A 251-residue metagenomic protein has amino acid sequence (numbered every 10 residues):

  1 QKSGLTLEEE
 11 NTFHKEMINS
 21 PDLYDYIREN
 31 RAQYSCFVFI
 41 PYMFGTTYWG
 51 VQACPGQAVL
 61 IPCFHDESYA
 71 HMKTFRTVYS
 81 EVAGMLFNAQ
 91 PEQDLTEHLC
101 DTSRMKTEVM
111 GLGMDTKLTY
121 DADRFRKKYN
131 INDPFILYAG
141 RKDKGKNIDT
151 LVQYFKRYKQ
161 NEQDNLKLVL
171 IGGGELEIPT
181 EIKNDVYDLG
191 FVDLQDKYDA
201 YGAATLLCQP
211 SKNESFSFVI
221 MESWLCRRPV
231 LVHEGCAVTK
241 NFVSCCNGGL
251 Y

Functional and structural regions predicted by a protein language model:
Q57-E67, F75-D121, I131, Y138: Donor nucleotide-sugar binding/catalytic pocket of nucleotide-sugar-dependent glycosyltransferases
Y129-K146, V152-K156: Conserved donor-binding/catalytic core segment of Leloir-type glycosyltransferases
G172-Y198: Nucleotide-activated donor-binding/catalytic signature segment of Leloir-type glycosyltransferases, i.e., the conserved
Y198, F216, M221-L225, T239-N241: Short alpha-helical segment that forms part of, or immediately flanks, the ligand-binding pocket in carbohydrate-active
D199-A204, V243: Short alpha-helical donor nucleotide-sugar binding micro-motif in glycosyltransferases
L207-C208: A short hydrophobic beta-strand element within the catalytic core of glycosyltransferases that build diverse glycans
K212: Aromatic "clamp/platform" in nucleotide-sugar-dependent glycosyltransferases that forms part of the donor/acceptor
P229-H233, L250: Short hydrophobic beta-strand element within catalytic cores of glycosyltransferases and related nucleotide-activated
